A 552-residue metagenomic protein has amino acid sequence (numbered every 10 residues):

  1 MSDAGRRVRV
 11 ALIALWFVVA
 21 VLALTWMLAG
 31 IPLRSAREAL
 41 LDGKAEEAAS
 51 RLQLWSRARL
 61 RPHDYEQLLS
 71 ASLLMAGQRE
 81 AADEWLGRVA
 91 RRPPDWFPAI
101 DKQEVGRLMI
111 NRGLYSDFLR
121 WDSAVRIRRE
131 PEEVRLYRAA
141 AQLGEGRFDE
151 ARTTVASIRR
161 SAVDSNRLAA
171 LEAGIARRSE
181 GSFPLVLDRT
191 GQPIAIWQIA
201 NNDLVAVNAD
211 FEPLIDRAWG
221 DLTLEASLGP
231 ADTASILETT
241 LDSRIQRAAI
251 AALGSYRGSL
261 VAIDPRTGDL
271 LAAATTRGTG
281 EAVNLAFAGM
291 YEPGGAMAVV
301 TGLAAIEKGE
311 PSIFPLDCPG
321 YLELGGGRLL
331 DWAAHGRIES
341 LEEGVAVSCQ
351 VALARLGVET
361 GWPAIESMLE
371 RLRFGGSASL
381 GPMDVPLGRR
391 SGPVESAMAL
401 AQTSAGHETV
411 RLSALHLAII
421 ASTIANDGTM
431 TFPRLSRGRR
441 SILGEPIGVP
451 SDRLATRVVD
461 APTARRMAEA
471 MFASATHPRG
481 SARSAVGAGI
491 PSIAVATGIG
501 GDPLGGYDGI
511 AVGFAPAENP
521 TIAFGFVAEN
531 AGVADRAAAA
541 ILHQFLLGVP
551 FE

Functional and structural regions predicted by a protein language model:
A11-L28: Hydrophobic membrane-insertion alpha-helices, especially the h-region of bacterial N-terminal signal peptides
L24-R34, R59-Q67, P94-E104, R128-L136 (+1 more regions): Generic helix N-cap/helix-start motif at coil->alpha-helix transitions
G30-R59, L68: Alpha-helical segment of the N-proximal tetratricopeptide repeat
R34, E38, D149-S161, N166-S259 (+4 more regions): Extracytoplasmic/periplasmic proteins that interact with beta-lactams or build/remodel peptidoglycan
A48-L54, R79-R91, L114-I127, E150-R159: Alpha-helical repeat scaffolds
G258-S259, D264-G289, G294, A304-N530: Beta-lactam-recognizing serine transpeptidase/beta-lactamase-like catalytic domain environment
